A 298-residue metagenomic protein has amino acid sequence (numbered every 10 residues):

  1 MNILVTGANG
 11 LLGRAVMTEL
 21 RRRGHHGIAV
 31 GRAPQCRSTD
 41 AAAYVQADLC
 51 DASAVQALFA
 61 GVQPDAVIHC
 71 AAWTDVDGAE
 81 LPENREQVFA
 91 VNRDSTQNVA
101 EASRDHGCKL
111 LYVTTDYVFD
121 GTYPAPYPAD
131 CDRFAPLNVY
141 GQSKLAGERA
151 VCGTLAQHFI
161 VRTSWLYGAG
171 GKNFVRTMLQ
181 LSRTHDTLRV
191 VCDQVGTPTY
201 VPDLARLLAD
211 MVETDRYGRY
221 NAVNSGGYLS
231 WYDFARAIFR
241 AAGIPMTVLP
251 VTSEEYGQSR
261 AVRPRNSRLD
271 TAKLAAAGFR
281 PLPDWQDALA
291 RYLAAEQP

Functional and structural regions predicted by a protein language model:
M1-R23: N-terminal Rossmann NAD(P)H-binding glycine-rich loop of SDR-like oxidoreductase domains
T6, V30, V67-A71, L110-T115 (+2 more regions): SDR active-site strand-loop-helix element
A29-S38, L49, A71-A72: N-terminal Rossmann-fold cofactor-binding loop
Q46-V91: NAD(P)H-binding glycine-rich loop region in Rossmannoid oxidoreductase-like domains and their noncatalytic homologs
E86-N98, D105, K109, V118-V161 (+1 more regions): Catalytic helix-loop patch of NAD(P)-dependent Rossmann-fold dehydrogenases
R149-G196, P202-D203: NAD(P)-dependent short-chain dehydrogenase/reductase
L207, T214-S259: Mid/C-terminal beta-alpha module of Rossmann-like enzyme folds, strongest in SDR-family dehydrogenases/epimerases
S230-R236, T252-Y292, Q297: Conserved C-terminal active-site "lid" loop/helix of NAD(P)H-dependent oxidoreductases that clamps the redox cofactor
